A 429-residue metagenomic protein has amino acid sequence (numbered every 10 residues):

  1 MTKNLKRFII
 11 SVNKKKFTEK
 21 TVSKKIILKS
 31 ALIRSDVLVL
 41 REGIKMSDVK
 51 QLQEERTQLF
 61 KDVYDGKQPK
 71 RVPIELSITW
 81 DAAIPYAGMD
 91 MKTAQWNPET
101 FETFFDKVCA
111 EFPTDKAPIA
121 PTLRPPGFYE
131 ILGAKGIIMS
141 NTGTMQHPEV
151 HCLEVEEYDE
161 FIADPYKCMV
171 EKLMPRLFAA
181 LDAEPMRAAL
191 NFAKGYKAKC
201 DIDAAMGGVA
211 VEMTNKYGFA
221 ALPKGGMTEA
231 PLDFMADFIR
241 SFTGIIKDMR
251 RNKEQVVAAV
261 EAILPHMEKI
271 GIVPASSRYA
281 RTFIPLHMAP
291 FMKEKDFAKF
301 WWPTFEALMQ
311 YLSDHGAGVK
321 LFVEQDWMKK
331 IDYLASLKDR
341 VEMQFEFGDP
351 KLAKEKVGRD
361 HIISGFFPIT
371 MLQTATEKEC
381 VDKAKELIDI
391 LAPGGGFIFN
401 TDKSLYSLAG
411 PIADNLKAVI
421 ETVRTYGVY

Functional and structural regions predicted by a protein language model:
V12, E19-V22, A31, D36-E42: Acidic, Ala/Val/Gly-enriched low-complexity intrinsically disordered segments
G43-A94, F101-F104, D115, I119 (+1 more regions): Active-site loop segments of alpha/beta catalytic cores
F104-N141: Glycine-rich, N-terminal phosphate-binding loop and its surrounding beta-alpha-beta segment
Y129-A183: A contiguous, low-structure linker/loop signature
